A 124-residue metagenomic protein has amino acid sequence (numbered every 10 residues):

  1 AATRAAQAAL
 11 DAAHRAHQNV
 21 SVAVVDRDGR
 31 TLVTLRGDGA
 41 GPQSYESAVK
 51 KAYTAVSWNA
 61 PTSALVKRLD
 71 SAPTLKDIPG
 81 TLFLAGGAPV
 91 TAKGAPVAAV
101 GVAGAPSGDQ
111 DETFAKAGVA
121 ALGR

Functional and structural regions predicted by a protein language model:
A1-R124: Flexible, solvent-exposed loop/hinge segments and secondary-structure transition points
